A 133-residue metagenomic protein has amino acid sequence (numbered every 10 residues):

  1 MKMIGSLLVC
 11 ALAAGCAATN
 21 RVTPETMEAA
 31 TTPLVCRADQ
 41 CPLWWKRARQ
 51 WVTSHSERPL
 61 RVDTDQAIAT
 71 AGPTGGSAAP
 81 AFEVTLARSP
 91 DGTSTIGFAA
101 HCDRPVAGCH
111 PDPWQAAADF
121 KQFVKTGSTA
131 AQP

Functional and structural regions predicted by a protein language model:
M1-V9: Sec-dependent signal peptide recognition, specifically the positively charged N-region followed immediately by
A13-G15: C-terminal motif of bacterial Sec signal peptides marking the signal peptidase cleavage site
A17-P133: Ser/Thr-rich, low-complexity intrinsically disordered terminal regions
